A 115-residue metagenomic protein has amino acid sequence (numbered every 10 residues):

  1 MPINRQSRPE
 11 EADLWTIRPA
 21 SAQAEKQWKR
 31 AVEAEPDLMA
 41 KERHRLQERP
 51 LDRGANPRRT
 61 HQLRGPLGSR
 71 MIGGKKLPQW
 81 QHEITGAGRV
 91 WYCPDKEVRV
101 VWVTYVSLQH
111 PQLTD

Functional and structural regions predicted by a protein language model:
M1-G88, P94-D115: Basic, Lys/Arg-enriched alpha-helical interface segments
